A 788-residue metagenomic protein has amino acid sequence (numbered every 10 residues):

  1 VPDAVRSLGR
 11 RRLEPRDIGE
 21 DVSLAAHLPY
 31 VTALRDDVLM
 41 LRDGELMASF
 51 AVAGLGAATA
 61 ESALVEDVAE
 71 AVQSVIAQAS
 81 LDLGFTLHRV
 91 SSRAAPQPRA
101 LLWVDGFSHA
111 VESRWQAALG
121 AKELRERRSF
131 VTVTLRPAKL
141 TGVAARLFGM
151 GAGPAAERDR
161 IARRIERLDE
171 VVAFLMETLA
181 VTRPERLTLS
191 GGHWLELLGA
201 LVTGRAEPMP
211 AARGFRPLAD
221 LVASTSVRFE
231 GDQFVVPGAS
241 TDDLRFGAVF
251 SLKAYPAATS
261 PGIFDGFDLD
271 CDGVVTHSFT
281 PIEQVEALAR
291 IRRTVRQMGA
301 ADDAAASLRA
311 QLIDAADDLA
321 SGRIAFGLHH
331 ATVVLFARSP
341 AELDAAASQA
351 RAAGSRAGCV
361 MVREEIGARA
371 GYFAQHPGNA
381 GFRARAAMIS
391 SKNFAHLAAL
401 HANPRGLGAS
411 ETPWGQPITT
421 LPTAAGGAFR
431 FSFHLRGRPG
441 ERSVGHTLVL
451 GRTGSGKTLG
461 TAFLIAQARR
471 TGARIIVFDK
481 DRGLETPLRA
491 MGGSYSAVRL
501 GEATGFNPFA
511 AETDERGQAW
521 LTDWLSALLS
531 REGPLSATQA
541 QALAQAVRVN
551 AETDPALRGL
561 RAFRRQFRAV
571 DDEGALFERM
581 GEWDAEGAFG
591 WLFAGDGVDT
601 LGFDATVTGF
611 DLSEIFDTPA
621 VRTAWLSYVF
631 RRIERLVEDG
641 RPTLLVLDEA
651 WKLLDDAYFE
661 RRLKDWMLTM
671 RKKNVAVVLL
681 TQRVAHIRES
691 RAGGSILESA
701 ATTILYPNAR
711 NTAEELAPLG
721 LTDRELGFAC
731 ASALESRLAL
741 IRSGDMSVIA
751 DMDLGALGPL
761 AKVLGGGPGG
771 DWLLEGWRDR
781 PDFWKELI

Functional and structural regions predicted by a protein language model:
V1-G406: Extended, folded cores of ATP/NTP-driven motor/assembly subunits in large transport and secretion machines
L46, R127-S129, R474, T606 (+1 more regions): The start of beta-strands in P-loop NTPase/AAA+ ATPase cores
G56, H88-L101, A117-K122, A462-A556: Switch/coupling segment of Walker-type NTPase motor domains
A77, S355, R469, R489 (+1 more regions): Anion (oxyanion) recognition and catalysis
S410-L435: N-terminal pre-Walker A segment at the start of P-loop NTPase domains
G427, H434-S455, L459-Q467, I475-L484 (+3 more regions): Conserved P-loop NTPase motor cores
E515-Q518, Q545-F616, A620-D639, A729-I788: Conserved P-loop NTPase motor module
T522, L528, D723-S732: Phosphate/diphosphate-binding loops
